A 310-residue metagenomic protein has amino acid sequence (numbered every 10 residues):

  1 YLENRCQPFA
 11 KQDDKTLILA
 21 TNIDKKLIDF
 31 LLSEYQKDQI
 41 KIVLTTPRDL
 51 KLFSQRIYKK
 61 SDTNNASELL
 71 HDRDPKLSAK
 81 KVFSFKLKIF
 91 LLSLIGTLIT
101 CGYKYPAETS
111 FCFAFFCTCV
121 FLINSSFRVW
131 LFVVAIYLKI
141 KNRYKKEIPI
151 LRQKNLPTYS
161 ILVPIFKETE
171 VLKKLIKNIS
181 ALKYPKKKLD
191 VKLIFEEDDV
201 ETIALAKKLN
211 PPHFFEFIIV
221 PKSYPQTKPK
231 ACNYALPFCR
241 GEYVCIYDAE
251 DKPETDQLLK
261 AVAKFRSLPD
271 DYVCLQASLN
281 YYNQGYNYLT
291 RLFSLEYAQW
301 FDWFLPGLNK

Functional and structural regions predicted by a protein language model:
Y1-K37: Polyanionic, low-complexity intrinsically disordered segments
L32-E68: Extended, hydrophilic extramembrane loops/domains of integral membrane proteins
T63-Q153: N-terminal membrane-anchoring/stem segments of glycan-assembly enzymes
S126-I161, I165-K187: N-terminal signal-anchor transmembrane helix
S180-S223: Acidic donor-binding segment of Leloir-type glycosyltransferases
K208-P237, T255-K310: Long helical/loop segments within the catalytic core of UDP-sugar-dependent glycosyltransferases, especially the large
V244: Short aromatic/hydrophobic "clamp" motif used to bind/position activated sugar donors
D248-K252: The conserved acidic donor/metal-binding loop of glycosyltransferases
